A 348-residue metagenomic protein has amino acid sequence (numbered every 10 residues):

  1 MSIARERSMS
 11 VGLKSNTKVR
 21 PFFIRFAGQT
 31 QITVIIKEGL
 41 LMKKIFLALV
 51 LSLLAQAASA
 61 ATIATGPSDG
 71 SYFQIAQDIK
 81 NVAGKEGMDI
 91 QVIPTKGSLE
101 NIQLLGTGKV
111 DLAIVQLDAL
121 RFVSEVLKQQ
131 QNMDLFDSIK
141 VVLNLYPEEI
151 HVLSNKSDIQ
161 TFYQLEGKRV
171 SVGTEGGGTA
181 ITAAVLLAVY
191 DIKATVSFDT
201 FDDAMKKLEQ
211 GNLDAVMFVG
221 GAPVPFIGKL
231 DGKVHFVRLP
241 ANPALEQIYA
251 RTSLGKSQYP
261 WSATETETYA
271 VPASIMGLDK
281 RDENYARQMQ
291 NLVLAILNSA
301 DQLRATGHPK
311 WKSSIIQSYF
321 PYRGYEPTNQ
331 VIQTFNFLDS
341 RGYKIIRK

Functional and structural regions predicted by a protein language model:
F22-L41: Short, Lys/Arg-enriched N-terminal segments with co-localized hydrophobic residues within the first ~10-30 amino acids
A48-Q56: Bacterial N-terminal signal peptides
A61-E86, I90-Q91, E148-K206, Q210: Bilobed "Venus flytrap"/periplasmic-binding protein-like clamshell domains and structurally analogous long
I93-N132, M205-K207, A222-L230: Pocket-flanking alpha-helical
L117, K128, I192-Y285: Pocket-lining segment of extracytoplasmic ligand-binding domains
Q131-L145, Q258-T266: A structural signal for short loop-to-beta-strand junctions that line the ligand-binding cleft of periplasmic/secreted
R169, G173-V185, R251-P321: Ligand-binding clefts/hinges and TM-proximal coupling segments of bilobed small-molecule sensing domains
D203-N212, G220-D231, F236, R287-K348: An extracytoplasmic/periplasmic, membrane-proximal ligand-sensing/linker region
